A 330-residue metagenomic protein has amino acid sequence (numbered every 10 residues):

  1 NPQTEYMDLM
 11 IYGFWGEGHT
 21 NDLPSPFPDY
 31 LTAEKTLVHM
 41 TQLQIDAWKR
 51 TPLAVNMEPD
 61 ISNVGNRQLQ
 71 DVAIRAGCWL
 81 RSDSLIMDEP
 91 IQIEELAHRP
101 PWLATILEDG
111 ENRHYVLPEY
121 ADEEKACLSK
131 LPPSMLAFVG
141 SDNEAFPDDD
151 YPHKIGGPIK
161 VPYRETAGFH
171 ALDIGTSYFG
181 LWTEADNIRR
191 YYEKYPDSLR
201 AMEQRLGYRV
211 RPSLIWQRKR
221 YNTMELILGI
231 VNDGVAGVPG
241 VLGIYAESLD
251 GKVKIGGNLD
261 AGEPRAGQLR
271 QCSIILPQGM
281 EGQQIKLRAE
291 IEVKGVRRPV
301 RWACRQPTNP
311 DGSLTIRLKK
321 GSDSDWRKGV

Functional and structural regions predicted by a protein language model:
N1-P2: N-terminal catalytic cores of secreted or lumenal carbohydrate-active enzymes
Y6-T183: Catalytic-core regions of glycoside hydrolase
G16-N21, Y191, N222-M224, G240-L242: Generic alpha-helix signal with a bias toward terminal, lower-confidence helices and secondary-structure junctions
P28-T32, K154-G157, A185-Y191, E203-L206 (+2 more regions): Short linear motifs at secondary-structure transitions and domain/linker junctions
T36, K160-P162, Y191-P196, I227-G229 (+1 more regions): Short amphipathic alpha-helical surface micro-motifs
V161-I215: Catalytic cores of secreted or luminal carbohydrate-active enzymes
R200-V330: Extracellular/luminal regions of secreted and cell-surface proteins that mediate adhesion/ECM remodeling
